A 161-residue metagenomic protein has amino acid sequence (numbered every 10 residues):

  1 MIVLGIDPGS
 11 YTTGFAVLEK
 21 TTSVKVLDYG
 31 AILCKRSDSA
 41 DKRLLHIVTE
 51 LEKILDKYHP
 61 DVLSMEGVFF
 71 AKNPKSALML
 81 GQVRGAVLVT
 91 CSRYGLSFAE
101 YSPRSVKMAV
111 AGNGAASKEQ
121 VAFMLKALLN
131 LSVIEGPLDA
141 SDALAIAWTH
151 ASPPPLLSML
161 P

Functional and structural regions predicted by a protein language model:
M1-P161: Phosphate- and other anionic-substrate recognition elements at nucleic-acid/protein interfaces
